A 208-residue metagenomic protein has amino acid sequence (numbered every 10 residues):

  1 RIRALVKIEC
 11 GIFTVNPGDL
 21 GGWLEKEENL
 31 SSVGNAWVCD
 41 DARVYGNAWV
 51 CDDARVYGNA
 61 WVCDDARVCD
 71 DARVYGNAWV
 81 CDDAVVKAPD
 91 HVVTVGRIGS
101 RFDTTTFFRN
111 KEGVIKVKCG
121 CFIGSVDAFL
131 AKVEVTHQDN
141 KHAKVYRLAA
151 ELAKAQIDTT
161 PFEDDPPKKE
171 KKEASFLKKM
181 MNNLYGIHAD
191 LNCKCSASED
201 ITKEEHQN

Functional and structural regions predicted by a protein language model:
R1-C39, R43-Y45, F162-E163, P167: Extended, small-residue-rich solenoid/repeat segments and analogous flexible loops that form exposed scaffolds
I2-A4, L24, A60, A78 (+1 more regions): Generic structural hydrophobic/aromatic packing signal, biased to beta-strands
L5-K7, D83, P89, F122: Generic structural motif
I12, D40, Y57, K178-K179 (+1 more regions): A detector of low-complexity, intrinsically disordered, Ser/Thr/Gly/Pro/Ala-rich segments
T14, W37, W49, W61 (+5 more regions): Polar low-complexity intrinsically disordered regions enriched in Ser/Thr and small residues
S31-P89: A detector of tandem-repeat and repeat-rich interaction/domain scaffolds
D90-H188, C195, D200-E204: Intrinsically disordered, low-complexity terminal regions
